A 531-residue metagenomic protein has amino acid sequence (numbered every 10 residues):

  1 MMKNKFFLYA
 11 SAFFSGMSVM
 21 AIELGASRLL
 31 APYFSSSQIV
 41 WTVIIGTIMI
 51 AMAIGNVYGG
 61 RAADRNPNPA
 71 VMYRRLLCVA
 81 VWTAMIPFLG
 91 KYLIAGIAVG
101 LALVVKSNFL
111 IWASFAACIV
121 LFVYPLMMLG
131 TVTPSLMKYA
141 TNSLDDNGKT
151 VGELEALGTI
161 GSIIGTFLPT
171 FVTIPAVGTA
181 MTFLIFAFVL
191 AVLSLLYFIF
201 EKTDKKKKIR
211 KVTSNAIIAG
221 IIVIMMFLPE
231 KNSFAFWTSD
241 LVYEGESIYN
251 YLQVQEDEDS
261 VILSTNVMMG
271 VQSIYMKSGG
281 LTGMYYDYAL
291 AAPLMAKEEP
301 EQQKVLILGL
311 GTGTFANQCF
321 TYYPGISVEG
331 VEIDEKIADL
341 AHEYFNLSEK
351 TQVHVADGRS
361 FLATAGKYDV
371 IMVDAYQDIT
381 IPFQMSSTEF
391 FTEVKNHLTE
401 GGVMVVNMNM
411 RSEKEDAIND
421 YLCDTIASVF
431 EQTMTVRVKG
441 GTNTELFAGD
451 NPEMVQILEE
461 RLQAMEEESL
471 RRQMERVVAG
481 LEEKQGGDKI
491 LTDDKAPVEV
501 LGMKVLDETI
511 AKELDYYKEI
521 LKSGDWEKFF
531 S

Functional and structural regions predicted by a protein language model:
M1-E244, E256-D259, V267-V271, L294-L306 (+13 more regions): Alpha-helical transmembrane segments of multi-pass membrane proteins
V172, A289, C319: Aromatic pocket-lining residues of Rossmann-like dinucleotide-binding sites
Y251-Q253: Short, surface-exposed charged micro-motifs
V261-L263, G270-I274, V455-Q456, V500: Short, solvent-exposed loop/turn elements at domain surfaces
Y275-A289: Conserved SAM-binding loop and adjacent beta-strand
N451-S531: SAM/dcSAM-binding transferase cores
